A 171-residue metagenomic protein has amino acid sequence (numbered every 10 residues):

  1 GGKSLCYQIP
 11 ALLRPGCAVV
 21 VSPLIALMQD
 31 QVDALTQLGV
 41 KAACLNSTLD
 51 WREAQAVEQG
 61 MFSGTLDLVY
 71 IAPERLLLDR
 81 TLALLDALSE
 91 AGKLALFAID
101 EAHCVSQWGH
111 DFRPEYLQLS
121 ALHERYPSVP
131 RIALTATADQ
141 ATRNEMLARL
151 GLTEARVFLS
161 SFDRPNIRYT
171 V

Functional and structural regions predicted by a protein language model:
G1-V19, A26-D30, A34, L117-H123: Walker A/P-loop NTP-binding motif
A11-L13, L35-Q37, Q59-G64, A87-G92 (+3 more regions): Conserved catalytic network of the ASCE P-loop NTPase/AAA+ motor domain
P15-V40, C44-L49, E53, A72-R75 (+1 more regions): Conserved Walker A/P-loop ATP-binding site and its immediately adjacent core in helicase/helicase-like ATPase domains
G16-V19, K41, T65-V69, G92-L96 (+1 more regions): Loop/turn-to-beta-strand initiation segments
C44-D50, V105-Y116, R168-V171: Flexible beta-alpha connector loops of hexameric P-loop NTPases
L45, I71, L134, F158 (+1 more regions): Hydrophobic residues at beta-strand termini and immediately following loops that shape nucleotide-binding pockets
L49-L96, C104-H110: Conserved helix/coil segment N-terminal to the catalytic DExD/H
D86-L96, H103-L159: Post-DEXD/H (motif II) to motif III coupling segment of the RecA-like Helicase ATP-binding lobe
